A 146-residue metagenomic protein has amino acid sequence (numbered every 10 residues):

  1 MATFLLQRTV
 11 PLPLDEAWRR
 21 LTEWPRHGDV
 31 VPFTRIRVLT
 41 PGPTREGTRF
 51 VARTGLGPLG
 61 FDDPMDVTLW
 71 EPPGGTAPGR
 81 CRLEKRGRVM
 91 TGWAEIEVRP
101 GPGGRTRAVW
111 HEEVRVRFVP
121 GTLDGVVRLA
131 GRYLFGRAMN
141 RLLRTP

Functional and structural regions predicted by a protein language model:
M1-R45: Hydrophobic ligand-binding cavity/cleft-lining segments
M1-T9, R49, D62, R80 (+2 more regions): Intrinsic-disorder/low-complexity, polar/charged segments enriched in Ser/Thr/Lys/Arg/Asp/Glu/Gln
Q7-P11, D66, E97: Generic structural detector for well-ordered beta-strands
R19-R26, R128, N140, R144: Short, intrinsically disordered, mixed-charge
G28, V38-V89, G103, N140-P146: Glycine-rich portal/gate segments that line the openings of hydrophobic small-molecule binding cavities
R82-R137: Beta-strand/loop substructures that line and gate deep hydrophobic ligand-binding cavities in soluble
